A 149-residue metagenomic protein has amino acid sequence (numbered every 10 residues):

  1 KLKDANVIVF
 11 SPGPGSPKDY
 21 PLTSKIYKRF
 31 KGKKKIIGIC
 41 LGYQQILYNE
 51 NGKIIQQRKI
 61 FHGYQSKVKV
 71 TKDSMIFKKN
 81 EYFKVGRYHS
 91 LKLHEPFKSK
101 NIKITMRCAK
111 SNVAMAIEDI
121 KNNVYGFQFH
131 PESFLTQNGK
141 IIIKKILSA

Functional and structural regions predicted by a protein language model:
K1-A5, F97-K100: Short amphipathic alpha-helix with an adjacent loop that forms part of the alpha/beta core around
L2-F77, K84, I143: Cysteine-nucleophile active-site neighborhood
G15-S16, H94, L135: Glycine-rich nucleotide phosphate-binding loop and flanking beta-alpha elements of Rossmann-like dinucleotide-binding
C40, H89, H130: Histidine-centered divalent metal-coordination motifs
Q65-K67, A114-A116, G126: Conserved hydrophobic/aromatic beta-strand scaffold that supports enzyme active sites
S74-K121: Catalytic beta-strand/loop cores that center a nucleophilic Ser/Cys/Thr and support acyl-enzyme chemistry
V85, Y125-F129: Active-site-proximal beta-strand elements of phosphoester/diester hydrolases
F134-A149: Acyltransferase
